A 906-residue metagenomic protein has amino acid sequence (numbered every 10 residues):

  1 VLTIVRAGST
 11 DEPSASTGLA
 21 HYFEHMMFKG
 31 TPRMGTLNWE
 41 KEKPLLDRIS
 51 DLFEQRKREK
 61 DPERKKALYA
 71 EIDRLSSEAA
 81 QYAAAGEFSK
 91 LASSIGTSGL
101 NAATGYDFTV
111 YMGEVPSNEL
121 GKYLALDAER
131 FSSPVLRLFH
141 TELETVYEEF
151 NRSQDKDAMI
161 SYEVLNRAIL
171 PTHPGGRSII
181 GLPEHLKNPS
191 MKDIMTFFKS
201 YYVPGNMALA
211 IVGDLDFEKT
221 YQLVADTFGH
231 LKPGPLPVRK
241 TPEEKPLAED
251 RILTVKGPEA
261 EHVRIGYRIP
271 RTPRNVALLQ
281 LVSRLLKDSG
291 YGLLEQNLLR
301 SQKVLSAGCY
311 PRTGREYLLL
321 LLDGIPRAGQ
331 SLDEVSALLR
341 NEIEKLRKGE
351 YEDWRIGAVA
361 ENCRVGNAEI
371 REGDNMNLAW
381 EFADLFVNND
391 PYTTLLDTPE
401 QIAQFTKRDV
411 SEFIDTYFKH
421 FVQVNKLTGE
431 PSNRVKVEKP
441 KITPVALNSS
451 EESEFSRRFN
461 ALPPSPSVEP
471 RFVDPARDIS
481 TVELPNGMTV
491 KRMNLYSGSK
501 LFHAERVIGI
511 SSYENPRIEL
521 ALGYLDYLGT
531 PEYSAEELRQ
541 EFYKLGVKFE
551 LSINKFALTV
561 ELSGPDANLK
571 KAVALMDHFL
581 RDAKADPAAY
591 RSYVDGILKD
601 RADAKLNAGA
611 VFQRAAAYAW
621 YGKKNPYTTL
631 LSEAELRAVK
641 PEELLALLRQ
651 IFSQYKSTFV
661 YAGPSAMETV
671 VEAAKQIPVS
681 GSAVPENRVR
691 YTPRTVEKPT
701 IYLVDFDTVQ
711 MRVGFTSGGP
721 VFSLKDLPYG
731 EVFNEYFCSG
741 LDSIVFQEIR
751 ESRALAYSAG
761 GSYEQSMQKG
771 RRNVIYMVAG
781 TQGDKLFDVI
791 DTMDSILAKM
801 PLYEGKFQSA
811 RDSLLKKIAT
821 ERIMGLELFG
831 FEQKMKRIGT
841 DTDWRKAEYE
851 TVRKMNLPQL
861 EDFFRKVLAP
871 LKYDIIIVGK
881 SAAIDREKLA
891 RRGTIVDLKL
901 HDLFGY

Functional and structural regions predicted by a protein language model:
V1, D216-K256, E261-H262, E295-Q296 (+10 more regions): Proteolytic maturation boundary segments
V1-E12, G18-L19, G35-E129, I160-E184 (+15 more regions): M16 family metallopeptidases and their MPP-like homologs
E129-R137, T227-P235, R340-Y351, H578-P587 (+3 more regions): A common structural junction motif
Y147-Q154: Carboxylate/His-rich catalytic cores and anion/metal-binding grooves
